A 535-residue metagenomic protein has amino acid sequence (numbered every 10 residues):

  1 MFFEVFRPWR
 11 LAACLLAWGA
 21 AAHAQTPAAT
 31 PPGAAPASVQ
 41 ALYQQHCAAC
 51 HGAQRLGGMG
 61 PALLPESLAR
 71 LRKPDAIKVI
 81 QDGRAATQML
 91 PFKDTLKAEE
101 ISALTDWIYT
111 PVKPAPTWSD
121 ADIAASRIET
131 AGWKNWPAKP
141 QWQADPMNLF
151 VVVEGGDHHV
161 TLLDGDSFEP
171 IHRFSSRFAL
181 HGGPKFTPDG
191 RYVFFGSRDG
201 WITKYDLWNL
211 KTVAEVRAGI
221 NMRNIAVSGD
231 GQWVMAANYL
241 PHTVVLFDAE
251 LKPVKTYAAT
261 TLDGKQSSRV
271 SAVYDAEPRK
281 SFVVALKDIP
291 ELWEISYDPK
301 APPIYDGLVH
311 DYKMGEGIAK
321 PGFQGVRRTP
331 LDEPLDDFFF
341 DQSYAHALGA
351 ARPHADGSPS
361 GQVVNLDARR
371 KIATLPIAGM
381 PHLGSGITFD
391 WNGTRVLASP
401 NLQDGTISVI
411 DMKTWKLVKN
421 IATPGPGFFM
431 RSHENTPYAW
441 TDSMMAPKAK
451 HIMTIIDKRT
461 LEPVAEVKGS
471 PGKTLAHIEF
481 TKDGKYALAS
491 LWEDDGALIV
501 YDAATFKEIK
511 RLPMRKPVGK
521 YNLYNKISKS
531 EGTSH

Functional and structural regions predicted by a protein language model:
Q25-A37, Q44-H46, L90-G156: Flexible coil segments in periplasmic/lumen-exposed cytochrome c-class electron-transfer proteins
T30-G33, A49, Q54-M59, L63-K113: Extracytoplasmic electron-transfer domains, predominantly the class I c-type cytochrome c fold
G132-W133, P137-P140, L180-K185, N221-V227 (+6 more regions): Repeated scaffold domains used in trafficking and secretory/extracellular systems, primarily beta-propellers
A144-P146, P188-D189, G229-D230, E277-P278 (+4 more regions): Residue-level detector of Asp-centered blade-edge/turn motifs that repeat once per structural unit in beta-propeller
G165-S167, D206-L210, D248-K252, Y297-P299 (+4 more regions): Short loop/turn segments that connect beta-strands within beta-propeller blades
E169-S175, K211-V216, P253-G264, G322-P330 (+4 more regions): A short beta-strand motif characteristic of beta-propeller blades
A218-E291, L308-V326: Asp-box/WD-like beta-propeller blade repeats and closely related beta-sheet repeat scaffolds
P426-G496: Loop/turn-rich, solvent-exposed surfaces of beta-rich toroidal or solenoidal domains
